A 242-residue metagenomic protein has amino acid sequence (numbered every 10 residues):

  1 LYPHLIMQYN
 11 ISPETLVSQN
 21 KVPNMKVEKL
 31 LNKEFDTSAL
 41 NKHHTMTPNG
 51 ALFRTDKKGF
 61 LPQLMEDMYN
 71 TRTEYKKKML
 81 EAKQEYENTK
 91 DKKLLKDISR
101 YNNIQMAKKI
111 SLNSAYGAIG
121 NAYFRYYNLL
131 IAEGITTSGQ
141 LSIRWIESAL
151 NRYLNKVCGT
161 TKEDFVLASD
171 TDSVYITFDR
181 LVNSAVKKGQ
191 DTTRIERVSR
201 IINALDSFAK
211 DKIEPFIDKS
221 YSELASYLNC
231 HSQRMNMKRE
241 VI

Functional and structural regions predicted by a protein language model:
L1-I242: Conserved acidic
